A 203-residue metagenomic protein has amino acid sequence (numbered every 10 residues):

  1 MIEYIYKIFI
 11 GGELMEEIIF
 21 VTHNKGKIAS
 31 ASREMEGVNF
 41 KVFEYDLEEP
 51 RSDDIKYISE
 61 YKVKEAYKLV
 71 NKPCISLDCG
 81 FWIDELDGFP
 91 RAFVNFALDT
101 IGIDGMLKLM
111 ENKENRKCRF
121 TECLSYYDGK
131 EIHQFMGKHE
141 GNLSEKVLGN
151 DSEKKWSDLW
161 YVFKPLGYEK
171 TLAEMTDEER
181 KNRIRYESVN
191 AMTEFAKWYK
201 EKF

Functional and structural regions predicted by a protein language model:
M1-L14: Short, Lys/Arg-enriched N-terminal segments with co-localized hydrophobic residues within the first ~10-30 amino acids
E16-I19, G26-F203: Anionic-ligand binding patches
